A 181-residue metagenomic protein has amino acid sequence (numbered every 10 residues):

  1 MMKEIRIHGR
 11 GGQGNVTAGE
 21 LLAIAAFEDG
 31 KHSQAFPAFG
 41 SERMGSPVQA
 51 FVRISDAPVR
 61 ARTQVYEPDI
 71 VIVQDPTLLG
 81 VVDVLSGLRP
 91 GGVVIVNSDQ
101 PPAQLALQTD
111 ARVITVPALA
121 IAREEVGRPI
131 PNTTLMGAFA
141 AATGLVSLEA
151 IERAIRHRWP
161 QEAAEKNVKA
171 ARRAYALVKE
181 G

Functional and structural regions predicted by a protein language model:
M1-G181: Active-site cofactor/cluster-binding pocket
